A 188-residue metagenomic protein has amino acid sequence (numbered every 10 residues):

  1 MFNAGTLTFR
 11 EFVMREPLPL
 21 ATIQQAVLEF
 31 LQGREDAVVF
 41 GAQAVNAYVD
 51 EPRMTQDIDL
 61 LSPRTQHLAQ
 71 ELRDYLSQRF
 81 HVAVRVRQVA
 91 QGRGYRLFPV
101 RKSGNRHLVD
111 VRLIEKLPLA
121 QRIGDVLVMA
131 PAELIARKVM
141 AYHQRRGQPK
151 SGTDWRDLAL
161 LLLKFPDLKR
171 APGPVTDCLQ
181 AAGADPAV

Functional and structural regions predicted by a protein language model:
M1-V188: Compositionally biased terminal segments of proteins
